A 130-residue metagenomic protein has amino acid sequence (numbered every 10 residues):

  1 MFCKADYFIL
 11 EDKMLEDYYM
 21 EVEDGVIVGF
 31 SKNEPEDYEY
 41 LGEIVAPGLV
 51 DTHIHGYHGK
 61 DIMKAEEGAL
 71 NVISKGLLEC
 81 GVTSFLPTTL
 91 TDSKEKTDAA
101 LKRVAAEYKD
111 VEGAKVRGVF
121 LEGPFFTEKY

Functional and structural regions predicted by a protein language model:
M1-F2, Y7-A46: Histidine-rich, glycine-flanked metal-binding segment
K4, E16, V28, V50 (+3 more regions): A short, local hydrophobic-aromatic micro-motif
G29-F30, K60, E95, K129: Glycine/Thr-rich phosphate-binding loops of Rossmann-like dinucleotide-binding domains
Y38, E66-G68: Glycine-rich, phosphate-binding/catalytic loops in enzymes
E43-A65: Di-metal (Zn2+ and/or Mg2+/Mn2+) metal-binding site signature of metallo-dependent hydrolases with the MBL/beta-CASP
H55, N71-A100, A114-E128: Divalent metal-dependent hydrolysis catalytic cores, especially in the metallo-beta-lactamase
L101-Y108: Short, well-ordered amphipathic alpha-helices
Y108-A114: Short helix-capping segments at alpha-helix termini
